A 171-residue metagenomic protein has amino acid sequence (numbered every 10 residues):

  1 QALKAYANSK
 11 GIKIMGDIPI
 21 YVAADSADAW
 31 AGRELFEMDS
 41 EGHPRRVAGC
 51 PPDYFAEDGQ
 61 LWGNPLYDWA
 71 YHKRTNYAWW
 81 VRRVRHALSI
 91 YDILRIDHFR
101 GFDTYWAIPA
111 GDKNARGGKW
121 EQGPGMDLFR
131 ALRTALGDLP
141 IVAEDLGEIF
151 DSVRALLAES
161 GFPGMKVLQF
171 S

Functional and structural regions predicted by a protein language model:
Q1, Y21-S171: Alpha-amylase-like alpha-glycosidases and glucanotransferases acting on alpha-linked glucans and related
Q1-P19: Conserved, well-ordered alpha-helix/loop/beta-strand core segments that scaffold catalytic motifs
